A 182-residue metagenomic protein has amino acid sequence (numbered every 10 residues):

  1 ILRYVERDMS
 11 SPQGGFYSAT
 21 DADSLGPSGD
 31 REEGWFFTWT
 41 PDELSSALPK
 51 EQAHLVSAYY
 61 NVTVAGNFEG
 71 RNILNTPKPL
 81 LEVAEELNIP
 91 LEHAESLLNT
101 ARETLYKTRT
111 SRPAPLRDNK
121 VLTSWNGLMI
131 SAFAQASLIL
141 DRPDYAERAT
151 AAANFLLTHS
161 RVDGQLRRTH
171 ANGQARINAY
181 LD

Functional and structural regions predicted by a protein language model:
I1-D182: Glycan-recognition and catalytic cores of secretory/periplasmic carbohydrate-active enzymes
